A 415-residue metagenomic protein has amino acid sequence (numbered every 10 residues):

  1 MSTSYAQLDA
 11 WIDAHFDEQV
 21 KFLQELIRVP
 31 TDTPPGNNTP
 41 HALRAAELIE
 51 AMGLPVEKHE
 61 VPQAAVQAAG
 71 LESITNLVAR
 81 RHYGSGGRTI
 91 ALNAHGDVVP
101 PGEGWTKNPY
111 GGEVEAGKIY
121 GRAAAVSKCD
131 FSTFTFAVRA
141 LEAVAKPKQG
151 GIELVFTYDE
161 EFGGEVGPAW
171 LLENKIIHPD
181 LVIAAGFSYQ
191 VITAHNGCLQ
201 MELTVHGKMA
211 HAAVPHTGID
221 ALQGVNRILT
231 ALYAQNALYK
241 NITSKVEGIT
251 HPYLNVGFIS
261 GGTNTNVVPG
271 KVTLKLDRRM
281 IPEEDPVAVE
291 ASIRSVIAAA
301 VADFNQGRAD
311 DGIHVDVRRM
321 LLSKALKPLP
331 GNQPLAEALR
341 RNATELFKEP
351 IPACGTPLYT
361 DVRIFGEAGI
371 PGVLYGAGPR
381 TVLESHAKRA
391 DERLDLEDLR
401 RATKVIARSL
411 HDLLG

Functional and structural regions predicted by a protein language model:
M1-Q7, A68, F187, I192-T193 (+1 more regions): Metal-dependent amide/peptide-bond hydrolase catalytic core, centered on the "pita-bread" metallohydrolase fold
S2-I119, A143-K148: Acidic/His- and Gly-rich active-site-bordering loop/insert found across diverse amide/peptide-bond hydrolases
E57, I90-L92, V155, L181-I183 (+3 more regions): Hydrophobic/aromatic beta-strand patches that form the interior of the parallel beta-sheet core in alpha/beta enzyme
P109-A123, H206-G207, A387-K388: Glycine/charged-rich beta-loop-alpha catalytic/anionic-binding loops adjacent to active sites
I119, S127-Q200, L414-G415: Acidic/histidine-rich catalytic neighborhood of metal-dependent amide-processing enzymes
